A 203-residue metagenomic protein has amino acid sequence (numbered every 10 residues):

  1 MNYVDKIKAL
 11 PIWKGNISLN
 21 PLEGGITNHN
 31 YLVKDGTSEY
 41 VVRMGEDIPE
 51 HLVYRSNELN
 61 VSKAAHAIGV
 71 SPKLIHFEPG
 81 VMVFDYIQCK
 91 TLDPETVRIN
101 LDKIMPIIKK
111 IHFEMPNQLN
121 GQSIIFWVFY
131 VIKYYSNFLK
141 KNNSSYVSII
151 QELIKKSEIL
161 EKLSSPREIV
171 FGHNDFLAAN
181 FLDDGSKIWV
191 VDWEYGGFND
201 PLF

Functional and structural regions predicted by a protein language model:
M1-S18, P116-N174, A179, D184: An alpha-helical support segment within catalytic cores of ATP-dependent transferases
N20-W127, V147-S148, P166: ATP-binding pocket architecture of kinase catalytic cores
N28-H29, A179, F203: Change "...and in nucleic-acid phosphodiester-cleaving endonucleases..." to "...and in nucleic-acid processing enzymes
N30, L74, F176, W193-E194: Generic structural signal for small/hydrophobic residues in well-ordered secondary structure, especially within
R43, F171-H173, D192: Short beta-strand segments
P49, T91, F181, F198-D200: Conserved protein kinase catalytic core
Q88, F176-A178, Y195-G197: Short, glycine/acidic-enriched loop or turn micro-motifs at the edges of active sites
D184-F203: Active-site Asp-x-Gly
